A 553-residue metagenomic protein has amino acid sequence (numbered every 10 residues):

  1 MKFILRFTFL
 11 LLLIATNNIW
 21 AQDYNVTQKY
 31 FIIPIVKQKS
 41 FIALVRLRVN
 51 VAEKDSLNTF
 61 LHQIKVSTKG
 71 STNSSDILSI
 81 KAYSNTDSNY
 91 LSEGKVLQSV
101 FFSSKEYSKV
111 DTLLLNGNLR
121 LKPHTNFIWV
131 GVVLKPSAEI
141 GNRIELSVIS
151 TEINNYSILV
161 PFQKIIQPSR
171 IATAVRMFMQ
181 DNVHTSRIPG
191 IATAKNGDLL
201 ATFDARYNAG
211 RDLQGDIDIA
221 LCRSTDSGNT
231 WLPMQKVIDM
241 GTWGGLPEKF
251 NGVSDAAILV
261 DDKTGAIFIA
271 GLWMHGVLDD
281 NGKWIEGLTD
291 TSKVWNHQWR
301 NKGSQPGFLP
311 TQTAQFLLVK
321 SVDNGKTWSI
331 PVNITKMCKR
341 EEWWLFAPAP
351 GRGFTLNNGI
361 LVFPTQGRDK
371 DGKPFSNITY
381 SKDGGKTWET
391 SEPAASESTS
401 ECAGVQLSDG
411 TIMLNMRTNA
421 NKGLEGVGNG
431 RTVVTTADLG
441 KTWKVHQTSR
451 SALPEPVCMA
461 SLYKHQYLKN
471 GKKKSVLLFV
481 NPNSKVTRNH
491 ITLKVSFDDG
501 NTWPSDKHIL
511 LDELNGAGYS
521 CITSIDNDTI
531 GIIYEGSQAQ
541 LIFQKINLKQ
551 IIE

Functional and structural regions predicted by a protein language model:
M1-D23: Bacterial Sec-dependent N-terminal signal peptides
I4-F7, I19, N142-S147, H508-I509 (+2 more regions): Composition- and surface-driven signal marking solvent-exposed, interaction-prone regions in large proteins
R6, T16-N18, R46, I360-V362 (+1 more regions): A generic structural signal for ordered secondary structure
L10-L12, I153, S227, D499: Intrinsically disordered, low-complexity serine/threonine-rich segments
L12-L13, N18, N50, L199 (+1 more regions): A subset of signal/propeptide-processing and intrinsically disordered low-complexity segments in secreted/extracellular
Q22-I171: Exposed, polar/acidic Ser/Thr-rich sequence context and nearby capping/turn residues that mark flexible linkers
D87, V96-Y107, K122-W129, V133 (+1 more regions): Asp-box/BNR beta-propeller blade signature and adjacent active/binding-site loops in extracellular glycan-interacting
